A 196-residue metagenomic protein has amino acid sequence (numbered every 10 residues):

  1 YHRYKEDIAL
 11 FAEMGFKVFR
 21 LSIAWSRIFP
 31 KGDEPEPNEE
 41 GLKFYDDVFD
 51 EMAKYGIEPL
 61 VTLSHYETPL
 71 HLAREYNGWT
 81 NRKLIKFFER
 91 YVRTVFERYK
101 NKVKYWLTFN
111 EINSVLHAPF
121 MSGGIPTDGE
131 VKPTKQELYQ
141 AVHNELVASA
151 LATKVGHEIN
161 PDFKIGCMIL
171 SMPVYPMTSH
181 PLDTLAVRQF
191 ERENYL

Functional and structural regions predicted by a protein language model:
Y1-I8, A12-K17, F29-L196: Non-catalytic scaffold segments within catalytic domains of secreted glycoside hydrolases
W25-R27: Short, histidine-centered active-site or binding-site loop motifs used for metal coordination, general acid-base
